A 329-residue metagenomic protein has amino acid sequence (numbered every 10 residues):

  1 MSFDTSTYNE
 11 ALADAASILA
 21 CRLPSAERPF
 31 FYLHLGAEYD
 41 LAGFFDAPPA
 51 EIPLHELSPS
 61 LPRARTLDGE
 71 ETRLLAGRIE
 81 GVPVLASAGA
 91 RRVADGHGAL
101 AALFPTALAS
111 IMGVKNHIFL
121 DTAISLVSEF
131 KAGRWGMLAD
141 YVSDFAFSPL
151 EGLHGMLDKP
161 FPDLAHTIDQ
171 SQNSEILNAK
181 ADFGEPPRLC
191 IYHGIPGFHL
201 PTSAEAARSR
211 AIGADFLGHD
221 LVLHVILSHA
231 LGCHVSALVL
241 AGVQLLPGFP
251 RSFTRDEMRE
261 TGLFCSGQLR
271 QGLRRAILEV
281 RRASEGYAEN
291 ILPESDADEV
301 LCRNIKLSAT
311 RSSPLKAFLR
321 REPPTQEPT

Functional and structural regions predicted by a protein language model:
M1-L164: Metabolite-binding pocket within alpha/beta catalytic cores that recognizes anionic/polar moieties
L108, R208, V225-L227: Hydrophobic/aromatic ligand-binding patch that stacks against planar heteroaromatic rings of cofactors or nucleotides
K115-N116, D215, H234: Short acidic/polar active-site loop segments enriched in Thr and Asp
Y141-V142, A146, E151-F198: Histidine/lysine/aspartate-rich catalytic loop segments that bind and position anionic ligands
N173-S174, N178-D215, V280-E285, E289-P293 (+2 more regions): Active-site/ligand-binding-proximal alpha/beta "capping" segment
D220-M258: Zn-dependent metallopeptidase/amidohydrolase metal-coordination segment
L245-D298: His/Asp/Glu-rich mid-to-C-terminal helical/loop segments that flank catalytic regions of hydrolases
A283-P328: A short, charged, Gly/Pro-tolerant segment at domain boundaries
